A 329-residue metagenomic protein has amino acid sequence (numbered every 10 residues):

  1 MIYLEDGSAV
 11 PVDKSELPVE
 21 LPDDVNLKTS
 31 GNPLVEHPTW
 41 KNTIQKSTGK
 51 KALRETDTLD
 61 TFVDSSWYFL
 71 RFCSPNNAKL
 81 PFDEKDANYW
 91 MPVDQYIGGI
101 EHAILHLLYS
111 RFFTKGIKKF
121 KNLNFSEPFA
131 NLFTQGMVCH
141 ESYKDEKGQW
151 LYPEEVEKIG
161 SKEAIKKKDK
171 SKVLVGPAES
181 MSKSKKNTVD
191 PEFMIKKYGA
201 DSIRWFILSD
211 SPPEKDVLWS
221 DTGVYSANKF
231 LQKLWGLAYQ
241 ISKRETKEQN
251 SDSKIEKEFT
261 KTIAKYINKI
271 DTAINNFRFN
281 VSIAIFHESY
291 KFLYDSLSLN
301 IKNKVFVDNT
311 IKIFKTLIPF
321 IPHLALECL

Functional and structural regions predicted by a protein language model:
M1-S242, F259-Y294, D308-I313: Structured secondary-structure scaffolds
N77-A78, T246, D252: NTP/phosphate- and nucleic-acid-binding module
V189-P191, E248-S251: Charged, low-complexity surface segments at secondary-structure and domain boundaries
Q240-R244, A325-C328: Intrinsic disorder at enzyme termini
L297-L299: Catalytic palm subdomain of template-directed nucleic-acid polymerases, centered on the conserved carboxylate motif
I313-L329: Catalytic cores of secreted or luminal carbohydrate-active enzymes
